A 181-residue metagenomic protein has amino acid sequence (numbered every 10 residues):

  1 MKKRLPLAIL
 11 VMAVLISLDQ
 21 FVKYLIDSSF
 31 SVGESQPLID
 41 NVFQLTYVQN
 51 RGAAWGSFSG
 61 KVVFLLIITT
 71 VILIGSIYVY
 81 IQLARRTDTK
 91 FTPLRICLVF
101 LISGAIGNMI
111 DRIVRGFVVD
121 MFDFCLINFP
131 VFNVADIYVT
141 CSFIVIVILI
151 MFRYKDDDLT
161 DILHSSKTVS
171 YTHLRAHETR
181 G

Functional and structural regions predicted by a protein language model:
L7-I26: N-terminal signal-anchor transmembrane alpha helix
F30, I74-Y80, C141-M151: Membrane-interfacial alpha-helical segments at the cytosolic side of multi-pass membrane proteins
V32, I110-A135: Interfacial helix-loop-helix junctions of multi-pass membrane proteins
G33-S59, D120-N128: Extracytosolic (periplasmic/ER-lumenal) interhelical loops and adjacent juxtamembrane/interface segments of multi-pass
G52-I74, P130-V145: Membrane-interface loop-to-helix entry segments
R85-F91: Membrane-interface helix-boundary motifs at transmembrane edges
T172-T179: Conserved small/polar residues in nucleotide/adenosyl-binding loops
